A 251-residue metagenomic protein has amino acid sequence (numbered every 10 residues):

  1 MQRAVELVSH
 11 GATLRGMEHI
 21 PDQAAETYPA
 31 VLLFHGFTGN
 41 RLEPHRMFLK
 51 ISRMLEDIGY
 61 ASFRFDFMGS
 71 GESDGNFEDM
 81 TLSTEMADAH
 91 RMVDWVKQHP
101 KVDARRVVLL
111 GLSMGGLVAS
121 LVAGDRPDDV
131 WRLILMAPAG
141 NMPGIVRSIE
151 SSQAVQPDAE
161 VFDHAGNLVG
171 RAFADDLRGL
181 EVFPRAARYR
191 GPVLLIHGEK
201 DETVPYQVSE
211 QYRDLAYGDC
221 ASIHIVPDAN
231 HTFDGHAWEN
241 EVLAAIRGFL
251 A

Functional and structural regions predicted by a protein language model:
A4, S9, L14, G124-A251: The alpha/beta-hydrolase serine catalytic core
Q23-D66: Short, surface-exposed "cap/lid" segments of acyl-processing enzymes
T38, F67-G71, G140, N230: Alpha/beta-hydrolase active-site loop signature
R41-E43, E72, D234: Short N-terminal helix/helix-N-cap motif within the alpha/beta-hydrolase-1
M68-M80: Glycine-rich "HGGG/HGxG" loop immediately N-terminal to the catalytic nucleophile of the alpha/beta-hydrolase
D79-P100: Alpha/beta-hydrolase active-site loop
K101-L112: Alpha/beta-hydrolase fold nucleophile elbow
G111-A119: Gly/Ala-rich beta-loop-alpha elbow adjacent to hydrolase catalytic centers
